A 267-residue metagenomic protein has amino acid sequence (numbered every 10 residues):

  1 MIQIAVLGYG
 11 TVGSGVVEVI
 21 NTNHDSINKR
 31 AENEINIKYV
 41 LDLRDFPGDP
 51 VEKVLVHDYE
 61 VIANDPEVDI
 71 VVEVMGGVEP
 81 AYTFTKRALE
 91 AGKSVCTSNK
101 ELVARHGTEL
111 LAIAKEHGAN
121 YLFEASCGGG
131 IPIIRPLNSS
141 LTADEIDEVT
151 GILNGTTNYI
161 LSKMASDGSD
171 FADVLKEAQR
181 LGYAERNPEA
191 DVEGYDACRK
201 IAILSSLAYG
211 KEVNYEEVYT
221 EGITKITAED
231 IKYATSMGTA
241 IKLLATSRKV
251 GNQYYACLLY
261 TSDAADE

Functional and structural regions predicted by a protein language model:
M1-E90: N-terminal glycine-/serine-/threonine-rich beta1-alpha1-beta2 phosphate-ribose binding loop of Rossmann-like
L43-D45, G76, K100-E101, T108 (+1 more regions): Short, ordered loop/turn segments at secondary-structure junctions
L89-R105: ADP-ribose/adenylate-binding Rossmann-like module
K100-Y121: Rossmann-fold NAD(P)-binding glycine/threonine-rich loop
G107, N120-Y233: Core active-site phosphate/anionic-ligand binding loop and the adjoining beta-turn-alpha structural block in enzyme
V218-L259: Internal anion-binding site segments
Y260-A265: Conserved small/polar residues in nucleotide/adenosyl-binding loops
